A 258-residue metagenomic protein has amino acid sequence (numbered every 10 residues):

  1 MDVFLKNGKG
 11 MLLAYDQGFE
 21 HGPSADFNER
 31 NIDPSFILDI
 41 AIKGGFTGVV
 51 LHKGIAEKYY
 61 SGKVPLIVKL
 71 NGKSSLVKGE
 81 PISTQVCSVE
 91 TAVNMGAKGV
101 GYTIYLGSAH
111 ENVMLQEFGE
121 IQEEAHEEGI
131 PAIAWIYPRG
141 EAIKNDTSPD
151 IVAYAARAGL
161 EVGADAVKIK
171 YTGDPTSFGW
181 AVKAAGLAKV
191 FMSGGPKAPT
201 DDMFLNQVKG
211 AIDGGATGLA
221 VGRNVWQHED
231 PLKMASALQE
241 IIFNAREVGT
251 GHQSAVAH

Functional and structural regions predicted by a protein language model:
M1-Y15, F19: N-terminal basic, low-complexity leaders that serve as flexible interaction/assembly modules and, when applicable, as
K9-M11, T47, V64: A generic secondary-structure signal marking the coil-to-beta-strand transition
A14-V49, I55-K58, V68-S75, P81-A188 (+2 more regions): Alpha/beta enzyme core
Y171, G194, R223: Active-site proximal loops enriched in glycine and acidic residues that flank catalytic Cys/His/Asp and coordinate
K189-K197: Active-site clefts of carbohydrate-active enzymes
I212, W226-G251, H258: C-terminal helical cap(s) of enzyme catalytic domains, especially alpha/beta-barrels
L219-W226: Short acidic/histidine-rich active-site segments
